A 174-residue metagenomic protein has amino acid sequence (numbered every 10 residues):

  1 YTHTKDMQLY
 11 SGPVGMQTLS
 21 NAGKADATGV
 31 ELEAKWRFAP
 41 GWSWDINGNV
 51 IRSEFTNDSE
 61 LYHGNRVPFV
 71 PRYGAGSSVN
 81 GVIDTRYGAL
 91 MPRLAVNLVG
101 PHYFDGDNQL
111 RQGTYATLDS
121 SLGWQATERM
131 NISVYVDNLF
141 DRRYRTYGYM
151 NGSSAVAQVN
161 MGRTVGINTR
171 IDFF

Functional and structural regions predicted by a protein language model:
Y1-T4, V14, S20-G106: Gram-negative outer-membrane beta-barrel transporters
K5-D6, R142: Short beta-strands and strand-coil junctions in structured, solvent-facing domains, enriched
S11-T18, E60-R66, Q109-T114, G148-A157: Flexible, surface-exposed loop regions and adjacent strand-edge segments of Gram-negative outer-membrane beta-barrel
Q17, A27-G29, R72-G76, Y115-D119 (+2 more regions): Transmembrane beta-barrel architecture of outer membranes
L32, I46, V79, L94 (+4 more regions): Hydrophobic, well-ordered secondary-structure elements that form the walls of internal hydrophobic environments
K35-S43, N80-R86, G123-Q125, R129 (+2 more regions): Structural signature of outer-membrane beta-barrel channels/translocons
N97-D105, W124-F174: C-terminal beta-signal and adjacent terminal beta-strands/loops of Gram-negative outer-membrane beta-barrel proteins
G106-R111, D119-G123: Short, glycine/charged-rich beta-strand-loop motifs at protein surfaces that mediate ligand recognition and catalysis
